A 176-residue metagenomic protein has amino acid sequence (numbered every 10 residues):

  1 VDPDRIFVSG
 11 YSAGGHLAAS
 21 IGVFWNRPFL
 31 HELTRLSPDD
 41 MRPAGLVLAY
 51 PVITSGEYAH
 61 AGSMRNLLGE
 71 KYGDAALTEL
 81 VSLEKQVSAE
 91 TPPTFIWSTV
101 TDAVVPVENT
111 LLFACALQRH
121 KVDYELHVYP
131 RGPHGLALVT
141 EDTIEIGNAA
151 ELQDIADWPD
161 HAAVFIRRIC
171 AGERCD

Functional and structural regions predicted by a protein language model:
V1-A61, T78: Primarily recognizes the serine-hydrolase "nucleophile elbow" in alpha/beta-hydrolase and SGNH/GDSL folds
I6, T94, Y124: Hydrophobic anchor at the start of a short beta-strand that flanks the dinucleotide cofactor-binding loop
E32-L36, K71-Q86, T91-P92: Active-site nucleophile elbow and catalytic-triad environment of alpha/beta-hydrolase enzymes
V52, V100-D102, P130: Residue-level signal for short, function-critical loop segments
M64-Y72, T140-G147: Short glycine/proline- and charge-enriched loop/turn segments that cap or connect secondary-structure elements
E90, F95-S98, D102: Short beta-strand/loop motif that positions the catalytic acidic residue of the alpha/beta-hydrolase fold
W97, L111-D176: C-terminal catalytic histidine-bearing segment of alpha/beta-hydrolase fold enzymes
A103-L112: Conserved alpha/beta-hydrolase "acid-adjacent" motif
